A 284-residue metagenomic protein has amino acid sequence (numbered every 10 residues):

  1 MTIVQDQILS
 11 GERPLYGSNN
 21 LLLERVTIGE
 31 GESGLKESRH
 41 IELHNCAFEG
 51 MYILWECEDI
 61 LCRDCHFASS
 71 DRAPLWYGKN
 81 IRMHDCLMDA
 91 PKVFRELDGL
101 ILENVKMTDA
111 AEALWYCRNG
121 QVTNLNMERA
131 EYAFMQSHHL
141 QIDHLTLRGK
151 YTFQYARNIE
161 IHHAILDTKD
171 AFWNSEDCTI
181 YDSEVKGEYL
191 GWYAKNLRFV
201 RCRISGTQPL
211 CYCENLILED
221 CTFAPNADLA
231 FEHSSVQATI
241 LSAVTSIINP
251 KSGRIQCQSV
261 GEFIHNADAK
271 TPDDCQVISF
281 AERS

Functional and structural regions predicted by a protein language model:
M1-S284: Long, distal/terminal scaffolding or interaction modules with repetitive or compositionally biased sequence
